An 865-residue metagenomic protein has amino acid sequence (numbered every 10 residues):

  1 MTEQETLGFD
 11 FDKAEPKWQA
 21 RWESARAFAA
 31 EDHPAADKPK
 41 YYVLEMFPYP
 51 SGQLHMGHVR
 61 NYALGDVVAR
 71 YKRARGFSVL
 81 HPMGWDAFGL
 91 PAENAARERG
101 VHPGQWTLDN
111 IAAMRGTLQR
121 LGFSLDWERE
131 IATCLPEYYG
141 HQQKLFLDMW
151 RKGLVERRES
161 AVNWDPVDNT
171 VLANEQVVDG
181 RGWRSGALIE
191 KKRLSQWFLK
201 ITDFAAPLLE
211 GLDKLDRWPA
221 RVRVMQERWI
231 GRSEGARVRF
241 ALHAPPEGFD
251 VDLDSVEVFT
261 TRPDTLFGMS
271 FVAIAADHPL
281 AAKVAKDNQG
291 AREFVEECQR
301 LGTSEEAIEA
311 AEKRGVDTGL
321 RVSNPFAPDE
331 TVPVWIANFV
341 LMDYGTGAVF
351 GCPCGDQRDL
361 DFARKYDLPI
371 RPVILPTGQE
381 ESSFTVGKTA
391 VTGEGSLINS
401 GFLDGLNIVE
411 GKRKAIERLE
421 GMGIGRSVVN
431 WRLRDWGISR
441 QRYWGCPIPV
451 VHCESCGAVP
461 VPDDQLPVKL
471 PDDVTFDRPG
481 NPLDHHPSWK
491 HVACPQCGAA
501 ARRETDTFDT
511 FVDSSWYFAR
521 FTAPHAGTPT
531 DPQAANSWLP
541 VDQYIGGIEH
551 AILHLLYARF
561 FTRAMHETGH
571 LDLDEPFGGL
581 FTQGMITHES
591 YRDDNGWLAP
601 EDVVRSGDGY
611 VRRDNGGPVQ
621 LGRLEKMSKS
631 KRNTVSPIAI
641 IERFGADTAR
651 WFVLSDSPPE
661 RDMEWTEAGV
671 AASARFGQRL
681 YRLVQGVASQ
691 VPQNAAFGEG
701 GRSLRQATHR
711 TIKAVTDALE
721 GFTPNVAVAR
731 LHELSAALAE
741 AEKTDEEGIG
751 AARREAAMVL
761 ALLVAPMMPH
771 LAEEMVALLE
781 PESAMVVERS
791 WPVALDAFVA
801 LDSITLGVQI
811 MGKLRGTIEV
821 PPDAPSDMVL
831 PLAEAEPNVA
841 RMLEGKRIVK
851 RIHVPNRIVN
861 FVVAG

Functional and structural regions predicted by a protein language model:
T2-L44, R73-P82, Q105-R115, R217 (+2 more regions): Conserved oxyanion/phosphate-binding beta-strand-loop segments in alpha/beta enzyme cores
T6, S233-R237, L375-G378, F384-E417 (+9 more regions): Long, charged, mostly alpha-helical binding arms that flank functional sites
L7-Q19, H141-L375, P482, A493 (+5 more regions): NTP-handling and nucleic-acid-processing catalytic cores
G8, K17, R21-A25, E98-V256 (+6 more regions): Residue patterns forming the tRNA-binding/recognition surfaces of aminoacyl-tRNA synthetases and related DALR
D32-V101, E130-L145, T260-T261, F326-F362 (+1 more regions): N-terminal catalytic cores of NTP/NDP-binding nucleotidyl/phosphoryl-transfer enzymes
R70-S78, E98-G104, R120-S124, R151-R157 (+19 more regions): Secondary-structure transition/capping motifs at alpha-helix termini and the adjoining loop/turn into the next element
D86, L147, R151-W164, R232 (+8 more regions): Helix-rich, typically C-terminal accessory recognition domains appended to large enzymatic cores
V256-H278, W436, R442-Y443, T507-F521 (+2 more regions): Conserved phosphate/anionic-ligand binding catalytic regions in large, soluble enzymes, centered on
